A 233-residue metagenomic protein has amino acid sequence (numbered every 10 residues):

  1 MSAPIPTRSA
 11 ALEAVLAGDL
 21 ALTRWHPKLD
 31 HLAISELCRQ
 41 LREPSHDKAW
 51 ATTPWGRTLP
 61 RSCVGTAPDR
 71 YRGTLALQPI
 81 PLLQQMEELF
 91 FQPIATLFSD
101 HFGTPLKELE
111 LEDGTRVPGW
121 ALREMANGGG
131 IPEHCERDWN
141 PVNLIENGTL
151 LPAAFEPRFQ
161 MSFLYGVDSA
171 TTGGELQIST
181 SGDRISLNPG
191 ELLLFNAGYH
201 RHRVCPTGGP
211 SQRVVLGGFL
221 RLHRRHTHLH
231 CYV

Functional and structural regions predicted by a protein language model:
M1-Q92: N-terminal auxiliary "cap/dimerization" subdomain that precedes the catalytic jelly-roll/cupin core of mononuclear
A11-L12, L150-A153, R203-C205: Generic recognition of flexible, low-complexity loop/linker segments
L20-L22, V117-G119, R158-L164, G173 (+1 more regions): Extracellular structured ligand-interaction cores
L29-H31, N127, G166-A170, Y199-R201 (+1 more regions): Short, solvent-exposed loop/turn segments at secondary-structure junctions
C38-L41, F163-G166, G218-L222: Short, Φ-rich (hydrophobic/aromatic) sequence segments
A67-G130, P152: Signature of the catalytic double-stranded beta-helix
M125-L192: Catalytic core of non-heme Fe(II) oxygenases with the double-stranded beta-helix
E175-V233: Catalytic core of Fe(II)/2-oxoglutarate
